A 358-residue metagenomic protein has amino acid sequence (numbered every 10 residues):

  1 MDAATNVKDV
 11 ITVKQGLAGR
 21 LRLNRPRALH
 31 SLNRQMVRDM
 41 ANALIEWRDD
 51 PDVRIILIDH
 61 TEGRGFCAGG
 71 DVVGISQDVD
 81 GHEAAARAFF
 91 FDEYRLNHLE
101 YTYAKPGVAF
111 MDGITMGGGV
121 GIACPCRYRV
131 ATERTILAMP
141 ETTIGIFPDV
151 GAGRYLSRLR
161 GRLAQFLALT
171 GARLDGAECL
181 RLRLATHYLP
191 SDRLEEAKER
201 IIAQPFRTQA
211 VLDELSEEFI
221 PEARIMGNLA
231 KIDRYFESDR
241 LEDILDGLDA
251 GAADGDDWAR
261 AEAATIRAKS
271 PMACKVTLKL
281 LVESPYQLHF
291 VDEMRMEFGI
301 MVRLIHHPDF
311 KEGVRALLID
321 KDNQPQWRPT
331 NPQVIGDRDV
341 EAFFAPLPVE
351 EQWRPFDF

Functional and structural regions predicted by a protein language model:
M1-D59, H98, F356-F358: Conserved CoA-thioester-binding segment of acyl-CoA-metabolizing enzymes
I58, D71, I122-A123, E178-C179 (+2 more regions): Hydrophobic/aromatic residues within transmembrane alpha-helices of multi-pass small-molecule transporters
H60-R95, T143-G145: Glycine- (often His-adjacent) and acidic-residue-rich active-site loop that binds/positions the CoA thioester
E100-I144, F166-A172, G176, H187: Glycine-rich beta-to-alpha active-site loop
G151-T208: Contiguous mid-protein beta-loop-alpha structural module that forms a pocket-lining wall or clamp of enzyme active
L189-K269: Amphipathic alpha-helical blocks and their helix-capping loop/short-beta junctions
L245-G251, W258-G299, I305, D309-K311: Substrate-recognition/cap regions that form aromatic- and gly/pro-loop-enriched pockets for small-molecule ligands
I300, P308, E312-F358: C-terminal amphipathic alpha-helical interaction region
